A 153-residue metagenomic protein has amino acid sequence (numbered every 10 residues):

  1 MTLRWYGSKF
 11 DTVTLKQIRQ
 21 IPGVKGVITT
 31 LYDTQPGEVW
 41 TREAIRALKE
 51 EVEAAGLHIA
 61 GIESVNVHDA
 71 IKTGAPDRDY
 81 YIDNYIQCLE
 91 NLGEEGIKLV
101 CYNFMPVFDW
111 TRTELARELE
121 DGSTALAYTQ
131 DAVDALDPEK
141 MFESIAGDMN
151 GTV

Functional and structural regions predicted by a protein language model:
M1-K16, A55, E63-V65, Y81: Short N-terminal secondary-structure initiator segments
M1-W5, K25-T29, I59-E63, V100-Y102: Hydrophobic faces of well-ordered beta-strands that scaffold small-molecule active sites in alpha/beta enzyme cores
L3-V13, L31-A44, D79, V107-W110: Acidic-and-aromatic substrate-binding clefts and catalytic sites of carbohydrate-active enzymes
D11-T30, D131, L136, K140: Short, charge-rich amphipathic segments
L15-G23, W40-A60, E90-E94: Acidic (Asp/Glu)-rich catalytic clusters
I21-R42, E63-G74: N-terminal substrate-binding region of glycoside hydrolase catalytic domains
V24-I28, L48-E51, Y81-D83, G122-T124: Short, surface-exposed linear patches
I71-V153: Active-site acidic/histidine proton-transfer and metal-coordination neighborhood in alpha/beta enzyme cores
